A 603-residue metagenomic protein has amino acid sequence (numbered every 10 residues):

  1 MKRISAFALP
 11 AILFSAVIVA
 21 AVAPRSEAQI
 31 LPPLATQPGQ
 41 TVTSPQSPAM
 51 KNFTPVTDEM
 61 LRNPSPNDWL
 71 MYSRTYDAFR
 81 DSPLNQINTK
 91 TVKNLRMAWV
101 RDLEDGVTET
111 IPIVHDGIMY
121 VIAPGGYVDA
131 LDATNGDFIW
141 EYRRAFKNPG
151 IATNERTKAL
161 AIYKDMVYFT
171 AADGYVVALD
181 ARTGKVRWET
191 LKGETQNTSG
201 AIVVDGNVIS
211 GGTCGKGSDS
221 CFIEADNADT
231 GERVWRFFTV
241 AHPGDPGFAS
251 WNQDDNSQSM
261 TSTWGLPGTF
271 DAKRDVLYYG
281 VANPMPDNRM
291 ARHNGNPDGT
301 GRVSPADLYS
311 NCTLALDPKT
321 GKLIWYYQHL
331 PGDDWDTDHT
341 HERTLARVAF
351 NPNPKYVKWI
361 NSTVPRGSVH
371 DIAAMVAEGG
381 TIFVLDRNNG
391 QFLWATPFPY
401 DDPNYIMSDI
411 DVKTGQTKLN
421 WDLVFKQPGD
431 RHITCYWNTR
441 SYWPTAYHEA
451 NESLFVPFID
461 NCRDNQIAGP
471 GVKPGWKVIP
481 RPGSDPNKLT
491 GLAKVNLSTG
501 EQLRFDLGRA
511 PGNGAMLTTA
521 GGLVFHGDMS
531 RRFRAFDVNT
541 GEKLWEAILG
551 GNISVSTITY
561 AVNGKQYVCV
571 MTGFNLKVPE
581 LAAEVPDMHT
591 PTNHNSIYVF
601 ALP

Functional and structural regions predicted by a protein language model:
A28-P83: N-terminal pre-domain segments of enzymes
P66-N67, D116-I118, K164-D165, D205-N207 (+5 more regions): Short coil/turn segments that connect the beta-strands within blades of beta-propeller domains
W99-I113, E141-A161, V186-G200, G217 (+10 more regions): Extracytoplasmic beta-rich repeat domains
E109-I122, A133, N438-Q466, P474-A547 (+1 more regions): C-terminal substrate/ligand-recognition segments
D132-N135, D180-T183, N227-T230, P318-T320 (+4 more regions): Short loop/turn segments that connect beta-strands within beta-propeller blades
S210-C221, Y279-D307, K355-V369, I459-D485 (+1 more regions): Short, conserved, GDST-rich strand-edge loop motifs in beta-rich repeat architectures
I558-P603: Blade-level signature of beta-propeller repeat domains, shared across WD40, Kelch, NHL, RCC1 and BNR/Asp-box propellers
